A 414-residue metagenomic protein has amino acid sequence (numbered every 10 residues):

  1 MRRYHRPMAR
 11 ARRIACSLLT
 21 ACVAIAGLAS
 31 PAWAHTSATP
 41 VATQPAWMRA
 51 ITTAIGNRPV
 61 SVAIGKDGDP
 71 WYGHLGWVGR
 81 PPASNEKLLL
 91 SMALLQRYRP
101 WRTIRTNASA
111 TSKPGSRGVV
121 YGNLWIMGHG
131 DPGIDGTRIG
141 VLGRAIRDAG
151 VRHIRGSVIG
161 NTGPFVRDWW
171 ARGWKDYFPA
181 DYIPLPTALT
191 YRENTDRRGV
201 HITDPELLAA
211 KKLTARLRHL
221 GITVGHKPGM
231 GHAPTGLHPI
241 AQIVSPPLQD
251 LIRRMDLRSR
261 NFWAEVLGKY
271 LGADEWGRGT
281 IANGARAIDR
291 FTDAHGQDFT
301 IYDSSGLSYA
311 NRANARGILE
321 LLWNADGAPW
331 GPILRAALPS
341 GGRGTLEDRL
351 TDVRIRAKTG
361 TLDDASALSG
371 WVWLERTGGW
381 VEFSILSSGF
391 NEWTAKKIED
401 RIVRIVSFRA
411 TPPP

Functional and structural regions predicted by a protein language model:
R2-H35: Secretory targeting and sorting signals
C22-I25, A32-P81, P100-W101, R105 (+1 more regions): Beta-lactamase-like hydrolase cores
W71-G73, G272-P414: Small-residue-rich helix-loop
P82-W101, V158, L189, K212-L217 (+2 more regions): Active-site SXXK
Q96-S112, G221-M230, G331-R335: Short, well-structured active-site flanking segments
I104-F165, P179-A180, T190-Y191: Active-site-adjacent, His/Asp/Glu-enriched structural segments that form or flank metal-binding and acid/base networks
W125, V141-R144, N161-K212, R218-L220 (+2 more regions): A conserved catalytic-loop motif detector
T195-I333: A small/polar active-site loop signature that marks catalytic segments
